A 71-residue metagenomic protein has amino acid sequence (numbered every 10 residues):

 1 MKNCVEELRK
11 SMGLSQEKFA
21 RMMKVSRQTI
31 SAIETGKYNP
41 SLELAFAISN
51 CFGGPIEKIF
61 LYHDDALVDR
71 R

Functional and structural regions predicted by a protein language model:
N3-M22: Short basic helix-loop element that most often maps to the first helix and adjoining turn of HTH DNA-binding modules
K18, T29, K58: Residues in the helix-turn-helix
V25-Y38: Recognition helix of helix-turn-helix/homeodomain-like DNA-binding domains that insert into the DNA major groove
K37-A47, A66: Short, basic-rich loop-to-helix N-cap that marks the start of a DNA-contacting helix
E43-K58: DNA major-groove recognition helix of helix-turn-helix/homeodomain DNA-binding modules
N50, F60-R71: Short, charged recognition helix plus adjacent turn of helix-turn-helix-like nucleic-acid-binding domains
